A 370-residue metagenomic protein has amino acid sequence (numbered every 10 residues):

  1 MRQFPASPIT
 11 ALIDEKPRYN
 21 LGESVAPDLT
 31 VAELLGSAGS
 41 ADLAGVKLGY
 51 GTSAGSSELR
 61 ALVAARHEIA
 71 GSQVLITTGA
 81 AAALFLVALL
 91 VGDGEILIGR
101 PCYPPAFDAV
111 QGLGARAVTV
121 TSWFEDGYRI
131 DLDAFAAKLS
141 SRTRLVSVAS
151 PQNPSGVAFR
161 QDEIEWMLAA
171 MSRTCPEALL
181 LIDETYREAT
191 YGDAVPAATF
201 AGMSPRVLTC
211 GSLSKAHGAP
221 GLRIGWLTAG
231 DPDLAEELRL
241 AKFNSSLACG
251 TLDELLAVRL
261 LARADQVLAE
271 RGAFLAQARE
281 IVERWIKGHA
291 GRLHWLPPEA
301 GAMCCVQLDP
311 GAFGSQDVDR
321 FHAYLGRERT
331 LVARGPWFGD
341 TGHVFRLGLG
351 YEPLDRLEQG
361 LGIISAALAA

Functional and structural regions predicted by a protein language model:
M1-G79, L86, A370: N-terminal small-domain helix-loop-helix segment of the aminotransferase-like
L21-S24, V63, V74, I96 (+12 more regions): Generic structural signal for small/hydrophobic residues in well-ordered secondary structure, especially within
G22, V258, L275-E283, H294-L308 (+1 more regions): Conserved glycine-rich beta-strand-loop-beta hairpin in the small C-terminal domain of fold type I
A70-V74, G94-E95, R142, E177-A178 (+1 more regions): Short acidic capping loops at alpha-helix termini that bridge into adjacent secondary structure
L90-V110, W123: Conserved PLP-anchoring active-site segment centered on the Schiff-base-forming lysine
F124-V195: Active-site phosphate-binding strand-loop segment of PLP-dependent enzymes
A136-A137, R327-L331, F338-A370: PLP-dependent enzyme catalytic core of the Aspartate aminotransferase-like
P205-A276, E280-R284, G288, L368: Conserved core segment of the aminotransferase class I/II
